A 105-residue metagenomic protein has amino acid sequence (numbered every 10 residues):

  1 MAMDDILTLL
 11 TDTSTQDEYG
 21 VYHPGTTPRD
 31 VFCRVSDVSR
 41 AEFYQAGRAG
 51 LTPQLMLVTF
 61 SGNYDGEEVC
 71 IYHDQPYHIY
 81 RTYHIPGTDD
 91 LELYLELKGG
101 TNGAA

Functional and structural regions predicted by a protein language model:
M1-F32: Extended boundary segments
V21-A105: Short, conserved turn/kink motifs that form compact alpha/beta structural patches or helix kinks used as
